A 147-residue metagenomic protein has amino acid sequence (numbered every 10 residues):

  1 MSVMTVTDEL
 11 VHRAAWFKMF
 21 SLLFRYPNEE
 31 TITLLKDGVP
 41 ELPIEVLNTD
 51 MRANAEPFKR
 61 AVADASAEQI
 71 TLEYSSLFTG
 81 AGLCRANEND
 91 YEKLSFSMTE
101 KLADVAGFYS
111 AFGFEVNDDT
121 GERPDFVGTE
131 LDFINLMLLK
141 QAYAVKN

Functional and structural regions predicted by a protein language model:
M1-N147: Surface/interface-facing alpha-helical segments and adjacent flexible terminal/loop regions used for partner/assembly
